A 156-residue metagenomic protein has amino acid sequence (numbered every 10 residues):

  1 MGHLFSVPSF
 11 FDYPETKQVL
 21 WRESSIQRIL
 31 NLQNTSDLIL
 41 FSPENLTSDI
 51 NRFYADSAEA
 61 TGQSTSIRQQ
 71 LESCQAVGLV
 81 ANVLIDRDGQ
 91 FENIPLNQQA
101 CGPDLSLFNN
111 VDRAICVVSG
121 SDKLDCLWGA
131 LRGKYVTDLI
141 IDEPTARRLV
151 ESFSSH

Functional and structural regions predicted by a protein language model:
M1-H156: Conserved phosphate- and dinucleotide-binding cores of soluble alpha/beta proteins, encompassing both enzyme active
